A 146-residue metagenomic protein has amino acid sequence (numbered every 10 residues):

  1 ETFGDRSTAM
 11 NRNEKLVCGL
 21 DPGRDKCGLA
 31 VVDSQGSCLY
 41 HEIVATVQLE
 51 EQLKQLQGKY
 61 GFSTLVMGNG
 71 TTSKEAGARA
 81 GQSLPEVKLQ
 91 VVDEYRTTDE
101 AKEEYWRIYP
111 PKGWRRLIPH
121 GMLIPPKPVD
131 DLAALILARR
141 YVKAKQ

Functional and structural regions predicted by a protein language model:
E1-N11: N-terminal amphipathic/basic-hydrophobic helices that include classical n-h-c signal peptides and signal-anchor
M10-L20, R24-Q146: Phosphate- and other anionic-substrate recognition elements at nucleic-acid/protein interfaces
